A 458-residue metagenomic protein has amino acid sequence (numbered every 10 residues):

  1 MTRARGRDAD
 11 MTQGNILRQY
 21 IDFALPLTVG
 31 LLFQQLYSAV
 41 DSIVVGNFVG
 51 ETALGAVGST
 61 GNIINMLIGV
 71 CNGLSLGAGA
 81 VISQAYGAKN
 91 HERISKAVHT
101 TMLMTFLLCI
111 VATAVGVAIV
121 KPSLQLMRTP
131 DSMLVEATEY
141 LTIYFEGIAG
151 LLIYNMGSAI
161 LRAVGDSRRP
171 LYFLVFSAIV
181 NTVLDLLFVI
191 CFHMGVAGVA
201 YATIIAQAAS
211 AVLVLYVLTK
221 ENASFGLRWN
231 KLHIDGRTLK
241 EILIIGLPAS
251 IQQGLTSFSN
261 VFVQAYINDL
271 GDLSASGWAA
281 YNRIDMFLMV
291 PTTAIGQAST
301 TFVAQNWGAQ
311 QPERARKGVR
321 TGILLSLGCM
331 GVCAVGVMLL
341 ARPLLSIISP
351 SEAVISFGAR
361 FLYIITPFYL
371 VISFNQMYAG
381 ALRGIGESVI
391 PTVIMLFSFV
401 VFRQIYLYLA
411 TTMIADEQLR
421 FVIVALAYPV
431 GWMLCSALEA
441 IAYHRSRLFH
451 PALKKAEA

Functional and structural regions predicted by a protein language model:
M1-A24, I82-A149, C191-L247, V303-F368 (+1 more regions): Short alpha-helical transmembrane segments in multi-pass integral membrane proteins
M11-F48, N62-G77, V81, F106-T113 (+5 more regions): N-terminal transmembrane alpha-helices
D22-D41, I143, Y154, S177 (+5 more regions): Transmembrane helical elements of multi-pass membrane transporters/channels
L27, L31, I43, N47 (+16 more regions): Transmembrane alpha-helix boundary and packing residues in multipass membrane permease domains and related
L32, L36-G55, L124-D131, L187-M194 (+5 more regions): Helix-terminus/linker motif at the lipid-water interface of multi-pass membrane proteins
V49-N62, L141, A200, D272-F287 (+2 more regions): Small-residue hotspots at the loop-to-helix junctions and early N-terminal turns of transmembrane alpha-helices
L54-A114, L151-P170, Q264, W278-A341 (+1 more regions): Small-residue-rich hydrophobic transmembrane alpha-helices
S75, I143-R162, P170-A178, V199-V212 (+4 more regions): Short runs within selected transmembrane alpha-helices of multi-pass transporters and secretion channels
